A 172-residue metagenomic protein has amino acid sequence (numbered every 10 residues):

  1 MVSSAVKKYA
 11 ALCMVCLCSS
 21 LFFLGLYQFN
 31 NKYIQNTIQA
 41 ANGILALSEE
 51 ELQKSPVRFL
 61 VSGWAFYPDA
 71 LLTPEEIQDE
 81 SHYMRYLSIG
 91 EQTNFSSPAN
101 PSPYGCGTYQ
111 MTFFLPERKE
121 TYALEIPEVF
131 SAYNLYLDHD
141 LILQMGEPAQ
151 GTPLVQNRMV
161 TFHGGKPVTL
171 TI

Functional and structural regions predicted by a protein language model:
M1-S3: N-terminal secretory signal peptides that target proteins for export/translocation
A5-R118: Extended carbohydrate-recognition surfaces in non-catalytic/accessory domains of CAZymes and lectin-like proteins
Q39-S48, L137-T169: Beta-strand-rich ligand-recognition modules
V57, Y104-C106, I126-E128, T152-V155: Short solvent-exposed loop/turn micro-motifs enriched in small/polar/acidic residues
S62, G105-G107, S131, M145-P148: Glycine-centered flexibility motif
S62, Y109-M111, L124, R158 (+1 more regions): Hydrophobic residues positioned within well-ordered beta-strands of beta-sheet architectures
P74-E76, N134-Y136, M145: Short acidic, gly/pro-rich beta-turn/loop elements at beta-sheet edges and active-site/ligand-binding grooves
F113-L115, K119-D138, I142, L170: Aromatic-lined ligand-binding clefts that engage carbohydrates, nucleic acids, or primary amines
